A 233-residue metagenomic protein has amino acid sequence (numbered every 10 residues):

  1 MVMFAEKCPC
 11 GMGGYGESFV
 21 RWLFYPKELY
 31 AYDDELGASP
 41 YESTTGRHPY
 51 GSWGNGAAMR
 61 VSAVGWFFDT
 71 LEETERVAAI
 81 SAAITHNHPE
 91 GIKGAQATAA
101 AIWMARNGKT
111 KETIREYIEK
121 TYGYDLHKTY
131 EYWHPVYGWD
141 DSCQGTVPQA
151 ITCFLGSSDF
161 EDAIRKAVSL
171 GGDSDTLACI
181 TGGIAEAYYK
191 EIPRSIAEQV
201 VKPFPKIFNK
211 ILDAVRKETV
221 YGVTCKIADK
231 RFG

Functional and structural regions predicted by a protein language model:
M1-G233: Structured, active/binding-site neighborhoods that engage oxygen-rich ligands
